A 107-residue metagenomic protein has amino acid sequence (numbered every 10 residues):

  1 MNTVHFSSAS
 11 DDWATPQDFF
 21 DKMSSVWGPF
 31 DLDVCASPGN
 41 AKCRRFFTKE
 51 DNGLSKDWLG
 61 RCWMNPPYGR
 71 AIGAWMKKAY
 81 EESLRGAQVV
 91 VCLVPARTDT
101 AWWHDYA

Functional and structural regions predicted by a protein language model:
M1-A107: Class I S-adenosyl-L-methionine-dependent methyltransferase catalytic core
